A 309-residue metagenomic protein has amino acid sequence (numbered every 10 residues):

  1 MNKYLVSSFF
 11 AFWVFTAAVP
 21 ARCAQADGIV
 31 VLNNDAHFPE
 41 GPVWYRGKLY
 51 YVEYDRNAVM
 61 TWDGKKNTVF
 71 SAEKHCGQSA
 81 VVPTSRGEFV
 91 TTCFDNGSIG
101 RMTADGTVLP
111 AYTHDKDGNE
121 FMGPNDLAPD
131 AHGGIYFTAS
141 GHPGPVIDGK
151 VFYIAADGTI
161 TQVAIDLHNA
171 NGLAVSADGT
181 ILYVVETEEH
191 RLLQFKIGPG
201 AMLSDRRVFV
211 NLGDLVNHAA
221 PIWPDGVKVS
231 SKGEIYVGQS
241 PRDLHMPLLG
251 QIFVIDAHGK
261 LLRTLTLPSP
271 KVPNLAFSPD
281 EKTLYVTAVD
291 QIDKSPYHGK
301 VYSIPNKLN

Functional and structural regions predicted by a protein language model:
A24-D35, R206-R207: A short helix->beta-strand "capping" segment at the edge of beta-propeller domains
N33-K48, E73-C93, S98, K116-P143 (+4 more regions): Beta-rich, blade/repeat-based domains predominating in secreted/periplasmic proteins but also intracellular
Y45-R46, W62-G64, T68, S85-E88 (+8 more regions): Flexible "stalk/tail and boundary" regions
Y54-D55, F94-D95, H142-D148, T187-E189 (+2 more regions): Short, solvent-exposed loop/turn segments at conserved positions within beta-propeller repeat blades
A58-M60, S98-G100, K150-F152, R191-L193 (+2 more regions): A short loop-to-beta-strand structural motif that recurs across blades of beta-propeller domains
T68-E73, L109-H114, T161-I165, L203-N211 (+1 more regions): Beta-propeller fold detector
F195-M202, N306-N309: Short loop/turn segments immediately following beta-strands, especially the blade-tip and inter-blade linker loops
A276-N309: Blade-level signature of beta-propeller repeat domains, shared across WD40, Kelch, NHL, RCC1 and BNR/Asp-box propellers
